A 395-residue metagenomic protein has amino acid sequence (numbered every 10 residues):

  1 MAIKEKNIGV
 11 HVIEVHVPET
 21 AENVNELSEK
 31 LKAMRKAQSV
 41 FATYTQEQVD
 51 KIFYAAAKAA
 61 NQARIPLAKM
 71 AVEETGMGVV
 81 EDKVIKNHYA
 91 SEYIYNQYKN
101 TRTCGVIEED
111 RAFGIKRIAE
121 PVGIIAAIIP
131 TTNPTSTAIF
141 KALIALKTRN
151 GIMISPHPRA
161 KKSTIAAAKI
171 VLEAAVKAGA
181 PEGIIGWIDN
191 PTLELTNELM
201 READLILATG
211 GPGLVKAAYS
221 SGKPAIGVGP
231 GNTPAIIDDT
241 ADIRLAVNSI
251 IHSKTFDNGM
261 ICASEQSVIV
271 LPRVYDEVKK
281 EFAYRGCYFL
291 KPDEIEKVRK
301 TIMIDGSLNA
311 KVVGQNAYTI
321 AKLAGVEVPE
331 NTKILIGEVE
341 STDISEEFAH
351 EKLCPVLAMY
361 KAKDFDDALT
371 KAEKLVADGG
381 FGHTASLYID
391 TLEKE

Functional and structural regions predicted by a protein language model:
A2-K116, I144, Y284: N-terminal Rossmann-like NAD(P)+-binding subdomain of aldehyde/semialdehyde dehydrogenases
G9, E14, A21-N23, I139-F140 (+2 more regions): ALDH superfamily catalytic-core signature
E22-N25, E29-K32, Y44-E47, K51-A55 (+23 more regions): Conserved active-site and cofactor/substrate-binding residues in soluble primary-metabolism enzymes
K30-K32, G227-G229, D257-C262, E346-L353 (+1 more regions): Short, flexible turn/loop "capping" segments at secondary-structure junctions
A37-Y44, A59, A63, E74 (+8 more regions): Change "in soluble alpha/beta enzymes" to "in soluble alpha/beta proteins
A42, V326-E395: Conserved C-terminal structural/oligomerization subdomain of aldehyde/semialdehyde dehydrogenase
V106-L245: Rossmann-like NAD(P) dinucleotide-binding subdomain of oxidoreductase/dehydrogenase enzymes
R149, I206, L271, I320 (+1 more regions): Residue-level signal for inorganic ion chemistry
